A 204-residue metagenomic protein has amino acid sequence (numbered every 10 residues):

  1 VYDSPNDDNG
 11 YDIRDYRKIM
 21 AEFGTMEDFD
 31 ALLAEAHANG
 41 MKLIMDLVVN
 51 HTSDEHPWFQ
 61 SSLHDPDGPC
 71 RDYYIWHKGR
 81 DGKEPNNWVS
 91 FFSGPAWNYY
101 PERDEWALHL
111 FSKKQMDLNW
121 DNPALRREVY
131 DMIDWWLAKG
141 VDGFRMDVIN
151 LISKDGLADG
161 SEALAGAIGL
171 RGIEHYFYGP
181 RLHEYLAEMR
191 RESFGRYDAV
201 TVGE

Functional and structural regions predicted by a protein language model:
V1-D134, A138, L151-E204: Acidic/aromatic-lined carbohydrate-recognition and catalytic surfaces of CAZymes acting on diverse glycans
F144-M146: Hydrophobic residues within beta-strands of alpha/beta enzymes
